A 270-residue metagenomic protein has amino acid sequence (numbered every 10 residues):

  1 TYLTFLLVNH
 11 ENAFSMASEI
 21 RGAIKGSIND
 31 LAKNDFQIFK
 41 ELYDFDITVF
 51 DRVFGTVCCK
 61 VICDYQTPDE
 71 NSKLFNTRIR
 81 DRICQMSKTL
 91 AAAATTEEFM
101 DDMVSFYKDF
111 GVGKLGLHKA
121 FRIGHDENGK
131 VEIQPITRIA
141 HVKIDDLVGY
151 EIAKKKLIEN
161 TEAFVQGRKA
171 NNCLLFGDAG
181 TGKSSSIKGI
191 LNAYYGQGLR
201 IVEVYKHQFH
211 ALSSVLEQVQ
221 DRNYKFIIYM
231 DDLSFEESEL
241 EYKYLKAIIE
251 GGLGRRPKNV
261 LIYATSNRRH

Functional and structural regions predicted by a protein language model:
T1-V148, I152: AAA+ P-loop ATPase mechanoenzymes
R138-C173: Pre-Walker A (pre-P-loop) alpha-helix and adjacent loop at the N terminus of AAA/AAA+ ATPase modules, a conserved
E159-G167, N192-G196, Q218, G251: Conserved helix-loop functional segments at active or binding sites
R168-A170, Q197-G198, D221-Y224, R256-N259: Short loop/turn elements that form and flank the Walker-type P-loop nucleotide-binding site in RecA-like NTPase cores
N172-K206, S214-D221: Walker A/P-loop
E203, I227-D231, N259-N267: Structural recognition of the conserved hydrophobic beta-strand(s) that form the central parallel beta-sheet of P-loop
K206, D232-F235: Conserved Walker B
Q220-D221, E236-H270: Conserved catalytic/switch belt of AAA+ P-loop NTPases
